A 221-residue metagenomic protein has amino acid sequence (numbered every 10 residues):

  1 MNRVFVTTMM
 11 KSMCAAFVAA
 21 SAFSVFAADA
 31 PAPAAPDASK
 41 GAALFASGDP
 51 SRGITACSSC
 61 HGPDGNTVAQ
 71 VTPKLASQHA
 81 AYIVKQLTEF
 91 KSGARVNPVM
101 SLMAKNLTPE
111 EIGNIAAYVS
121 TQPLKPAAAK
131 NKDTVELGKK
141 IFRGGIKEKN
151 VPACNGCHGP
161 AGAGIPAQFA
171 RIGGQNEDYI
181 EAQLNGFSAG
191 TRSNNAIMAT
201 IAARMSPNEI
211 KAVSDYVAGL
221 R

Functional and structural regions predicted by a protein language model:
N2-C14: Bacterial N-terminal signal peptides that target proteins for export
A22-A27: N-terminal signal peptide c-region/cleavage motif recognized by signal peptidases
A28-G53, T121-K147: Electrostatic cytochrome c docking/interface patches
P36-G48, R52-S92: The feature marks the first
D37, A56, H79, Q86 (+6 more regions): Stable alpha-helical elements in mature extracytoplasmic
A42-S58, A80, V84, R143-N155 (+1 more regions): Sequence context surrounding c-type heme c attachment/ligation sites in exported
I54-D64, I115, V151-P160, V213: The canonical Cys-X-X-Cys-His
S59, V68-K74, F90-K130, I165-R171 (+1 more regions): Axial heme c-ligation environment in periplasmic c-type cytochrome domains
